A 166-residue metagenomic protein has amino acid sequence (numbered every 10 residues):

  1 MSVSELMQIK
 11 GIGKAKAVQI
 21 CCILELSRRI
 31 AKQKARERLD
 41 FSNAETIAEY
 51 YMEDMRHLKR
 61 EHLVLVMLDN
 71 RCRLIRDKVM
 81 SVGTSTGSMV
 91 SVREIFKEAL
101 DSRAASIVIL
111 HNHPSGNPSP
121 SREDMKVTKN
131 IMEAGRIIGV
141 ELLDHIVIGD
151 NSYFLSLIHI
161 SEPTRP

Functional and structural regions predicted by a protein language model:
S27, A31-Y51: Long, charged amphipathic helices and adjacent flexible linkers at domain junctions
Y51-S102, S106: Histidine/lysine/aspartate-rich catalytic loop segments that bind and position anionic ligands
S91-R93, R122-N130: Charged helix-capping and loop-helix junction motifs
A105-S115: Short acidic, glycine-rich surface-loop motifs adjacent to enzyme active sites
S115-N117, E123, R136: Surface-exposed, charge/polar-rich loops and edge strands
V127-G139: Alpha-helix-loop-beta-strand connector modules within alpha/beta enzyme cores
I158-T164: Conserved small/polar residues in nucleotide/adenosyl-binding loops
